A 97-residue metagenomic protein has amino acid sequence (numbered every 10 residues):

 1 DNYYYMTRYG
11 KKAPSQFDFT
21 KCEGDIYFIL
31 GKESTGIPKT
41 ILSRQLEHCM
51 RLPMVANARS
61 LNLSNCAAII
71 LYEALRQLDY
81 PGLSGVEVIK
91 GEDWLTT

Functional and structural regions predicted by a protein language model:
D1-T97: Post-transcriptional modification and biogenesis factors for structured RNAs of the translation apparatus
